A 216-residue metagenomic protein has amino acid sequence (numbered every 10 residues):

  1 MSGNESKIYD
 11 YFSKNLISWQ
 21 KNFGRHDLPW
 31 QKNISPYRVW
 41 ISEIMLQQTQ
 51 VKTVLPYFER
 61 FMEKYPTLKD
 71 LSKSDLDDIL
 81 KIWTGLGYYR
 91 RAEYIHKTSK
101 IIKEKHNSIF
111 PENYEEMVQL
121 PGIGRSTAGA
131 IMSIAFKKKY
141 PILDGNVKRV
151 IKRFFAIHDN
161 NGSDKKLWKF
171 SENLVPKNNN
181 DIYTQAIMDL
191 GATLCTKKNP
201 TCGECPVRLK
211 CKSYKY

Functional and structural regions predicted by a protein language model:
M1-G3: Charged, often flexible domain-edge or linker segments that flank or initiate folded functional domains
S6-Y9, N15-Y216: Catalytic cores of DNA base-excision repair glycosylases
